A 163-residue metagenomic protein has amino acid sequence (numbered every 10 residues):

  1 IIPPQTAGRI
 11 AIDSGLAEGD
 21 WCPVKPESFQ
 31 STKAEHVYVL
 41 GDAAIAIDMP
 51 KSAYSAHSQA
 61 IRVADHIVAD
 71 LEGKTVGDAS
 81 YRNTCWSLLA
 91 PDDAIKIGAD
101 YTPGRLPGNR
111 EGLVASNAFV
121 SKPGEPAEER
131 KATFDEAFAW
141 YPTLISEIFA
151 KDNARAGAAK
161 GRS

Functional and structural regions predicted by a protein language model:
I1-I2, A34-Y38, R62, D70 (+3 more regions): Broad hydrophobic/π-residue packing in well-ordered secondary structure
I1-S58, A69: FAD-site-proximal beta/loop scaffold in flavoenzymes
P3-T6, L89-D93: Glycine-rich beta-alpha junction loops
I12, H57-A60, S80, S87 (+2 more regions): Solvent-exposed, non-transmembrane amphipathic alpha-helical segments
L16-E18, C22, Y38-A46, V76-W86 (+2 more regions): Noncatalytic linker/hinge segments flanking ATPase motor cores
D20-Y38, A90-E111: FAD-binding beta-loop-beta segment adjacent to the flavin cofactor pocket
A43-N83, S87-L89, K96-G98: A conserved FAD-binding loop/helix module that cradles the flavin
I97-S163: C-terminal auxiliary extensions adjacent to catalytic cores
